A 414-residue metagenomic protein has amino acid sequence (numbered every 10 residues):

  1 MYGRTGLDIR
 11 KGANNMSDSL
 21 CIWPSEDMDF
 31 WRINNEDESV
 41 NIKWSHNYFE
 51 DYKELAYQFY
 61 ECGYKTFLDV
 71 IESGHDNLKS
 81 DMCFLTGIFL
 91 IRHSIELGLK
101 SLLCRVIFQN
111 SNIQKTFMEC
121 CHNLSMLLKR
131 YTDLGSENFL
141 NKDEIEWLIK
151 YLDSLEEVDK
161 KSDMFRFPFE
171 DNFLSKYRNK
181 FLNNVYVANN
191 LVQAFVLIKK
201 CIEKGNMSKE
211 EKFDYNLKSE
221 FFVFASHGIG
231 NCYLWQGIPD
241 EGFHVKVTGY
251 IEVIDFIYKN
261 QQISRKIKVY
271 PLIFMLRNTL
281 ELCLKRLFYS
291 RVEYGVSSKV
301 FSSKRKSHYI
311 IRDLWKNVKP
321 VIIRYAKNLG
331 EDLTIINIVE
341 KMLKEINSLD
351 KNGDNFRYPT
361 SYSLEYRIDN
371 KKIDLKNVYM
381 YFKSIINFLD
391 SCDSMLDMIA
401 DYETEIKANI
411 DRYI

Functional and structural regions predicted by a protein language model:
Y2-I414: Domain-scale activation on soluble regions of proteins
